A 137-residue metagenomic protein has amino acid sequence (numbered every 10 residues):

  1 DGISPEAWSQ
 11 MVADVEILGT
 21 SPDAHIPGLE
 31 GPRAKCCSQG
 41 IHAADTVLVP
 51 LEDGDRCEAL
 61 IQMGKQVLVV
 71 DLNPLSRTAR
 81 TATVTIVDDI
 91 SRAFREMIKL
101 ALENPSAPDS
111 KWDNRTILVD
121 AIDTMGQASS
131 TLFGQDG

Functional and structural regions predicted by a protein language model:
D1-G2, C57, P74-T78, R92-F94: Short gly/pro/ser/thr-enriched loop/turn and capping motifs at secondary-structure boundaries
D1-R33: Long, charge-dense
A13, M63-G64, R80-T81: Short, structured coil segments at secondary-structure junctions
D23-H42, L48-D55: Active-site glycine-rich loop that binds ribose-phosphate moieties when present
S38-H42, A59-Q62, R77-A79: Solvent-exposed alpha-helices and their adjacent loops that cap or buttress functional pockets in soluble metabolic
V47-L48, Q66-V67, T85: Short, well-ordered beta-strand core segments
G54-L75: A short, gly/pro- and small-residue-rich
R77-G137: C-terminal functional extensions of proteins
